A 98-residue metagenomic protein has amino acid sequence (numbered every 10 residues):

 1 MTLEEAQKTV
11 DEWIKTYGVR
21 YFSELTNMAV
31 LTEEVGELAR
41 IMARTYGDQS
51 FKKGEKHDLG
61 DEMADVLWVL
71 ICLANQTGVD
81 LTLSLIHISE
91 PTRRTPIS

Functional and structural regions predicted by a protein language model:
M1-M63, L67-S89: Flexible "arm" and connector segments at domain edges
I86-S98: Single conserved hydrophobic/aromatic residue that forms the stacking wall/gate of nucleotide- or nucleobase-binding
